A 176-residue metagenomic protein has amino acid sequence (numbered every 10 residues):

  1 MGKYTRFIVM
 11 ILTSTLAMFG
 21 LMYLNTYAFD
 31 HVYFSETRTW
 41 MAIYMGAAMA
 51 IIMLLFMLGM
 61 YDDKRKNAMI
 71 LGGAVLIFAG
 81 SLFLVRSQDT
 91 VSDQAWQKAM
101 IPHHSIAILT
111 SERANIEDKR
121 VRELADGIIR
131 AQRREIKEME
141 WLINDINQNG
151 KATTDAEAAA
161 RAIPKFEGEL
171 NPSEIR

Functional and structural regions predicted by a protein language model:
M1-R176: His/Met- and acidic-residue-enriched segments that coordinate or traffic transition-metal cofactors and support
